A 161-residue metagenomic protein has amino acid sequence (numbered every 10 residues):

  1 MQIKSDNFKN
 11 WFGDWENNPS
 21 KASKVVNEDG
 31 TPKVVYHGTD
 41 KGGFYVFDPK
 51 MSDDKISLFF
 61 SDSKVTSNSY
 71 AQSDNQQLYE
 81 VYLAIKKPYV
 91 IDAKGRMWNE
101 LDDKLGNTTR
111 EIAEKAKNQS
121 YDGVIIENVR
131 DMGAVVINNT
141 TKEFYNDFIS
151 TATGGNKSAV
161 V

Functional and structural regions predicted by a protein language model:
M1-V161: Active-site and NAD+-binding cores of ADP-ribose-processing enzymes
